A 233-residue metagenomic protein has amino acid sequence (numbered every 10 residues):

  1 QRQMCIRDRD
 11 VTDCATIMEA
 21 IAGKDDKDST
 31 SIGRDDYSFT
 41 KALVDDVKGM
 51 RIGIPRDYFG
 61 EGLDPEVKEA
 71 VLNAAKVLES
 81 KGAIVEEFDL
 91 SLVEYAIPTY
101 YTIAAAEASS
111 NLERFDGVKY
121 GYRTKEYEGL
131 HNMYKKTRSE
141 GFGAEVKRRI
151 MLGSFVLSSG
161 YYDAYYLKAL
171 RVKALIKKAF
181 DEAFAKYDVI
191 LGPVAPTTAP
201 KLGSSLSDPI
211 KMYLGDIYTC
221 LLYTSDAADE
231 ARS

Functional and structural regions predicted by a protein language model:
Q1-Q3, R7-A70, A74, H131-K136: A short helix-breaking turn/cap at a secondary-structure junction
R2, I6, Y223, A227-S233: Single conserved hydrophobic/aromatic residue that forms the stacking wall/gate of nucleotide- or nucleobase-binding
I21, D57, L152-L167, T197-S205: Amphipathic alpha-helix from the class-I
S31, G129, A164, K168 (+2 more regions): Short, surface-exposed loop/helix-turn segments at secondary-structure junctions that function as lids/hinges flanking
S38-K41, L63-L90, Y120-Y122, K136-T137 (+2 more regions): Acyltransferase
K41, D46-G53, A106-K177: Short helix-loop capping/hinge segments that flank enzyme active sites or metal/cofactor-binding pockets
A179-F180, I210-S225: Small-aliphatic-rich amphipathic alpha-helix that forms the alpha element of a beta-alpha
